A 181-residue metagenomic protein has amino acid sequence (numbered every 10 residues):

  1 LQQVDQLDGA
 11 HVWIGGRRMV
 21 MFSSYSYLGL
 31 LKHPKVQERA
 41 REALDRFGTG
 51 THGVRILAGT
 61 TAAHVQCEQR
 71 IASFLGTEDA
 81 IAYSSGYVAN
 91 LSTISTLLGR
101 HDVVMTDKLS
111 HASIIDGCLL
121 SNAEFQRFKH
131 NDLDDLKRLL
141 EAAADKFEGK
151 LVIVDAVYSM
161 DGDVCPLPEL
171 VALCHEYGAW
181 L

Functional and structural regions predicted by a protein language model:
L1-T49, A179: N-terminal "arm"/small-domain region of PLP-dependent enzymes with the aminotransferase-like
G29-L30, L57-T60, A112, L133-D134 (+1 more regions): Short, small-residue-enriched loops and turns at beta-alpha junctions that line or gate enzyme active sites
E38, E42-S85: Conserved N-terminal alpha-helix of the aminotransferase class I/II PLP-enzyme fold
T93-A112: Conserved PLP-anchoring active-site segment centered on the Schiff-base-forming lysine
R100, L120-N122, Y177: Short, structured coil segments at secondary-structure junctions
Q126, H130-L181: Active-site phosphate-binding strand-loop segment of PLP-dependent enzymes
